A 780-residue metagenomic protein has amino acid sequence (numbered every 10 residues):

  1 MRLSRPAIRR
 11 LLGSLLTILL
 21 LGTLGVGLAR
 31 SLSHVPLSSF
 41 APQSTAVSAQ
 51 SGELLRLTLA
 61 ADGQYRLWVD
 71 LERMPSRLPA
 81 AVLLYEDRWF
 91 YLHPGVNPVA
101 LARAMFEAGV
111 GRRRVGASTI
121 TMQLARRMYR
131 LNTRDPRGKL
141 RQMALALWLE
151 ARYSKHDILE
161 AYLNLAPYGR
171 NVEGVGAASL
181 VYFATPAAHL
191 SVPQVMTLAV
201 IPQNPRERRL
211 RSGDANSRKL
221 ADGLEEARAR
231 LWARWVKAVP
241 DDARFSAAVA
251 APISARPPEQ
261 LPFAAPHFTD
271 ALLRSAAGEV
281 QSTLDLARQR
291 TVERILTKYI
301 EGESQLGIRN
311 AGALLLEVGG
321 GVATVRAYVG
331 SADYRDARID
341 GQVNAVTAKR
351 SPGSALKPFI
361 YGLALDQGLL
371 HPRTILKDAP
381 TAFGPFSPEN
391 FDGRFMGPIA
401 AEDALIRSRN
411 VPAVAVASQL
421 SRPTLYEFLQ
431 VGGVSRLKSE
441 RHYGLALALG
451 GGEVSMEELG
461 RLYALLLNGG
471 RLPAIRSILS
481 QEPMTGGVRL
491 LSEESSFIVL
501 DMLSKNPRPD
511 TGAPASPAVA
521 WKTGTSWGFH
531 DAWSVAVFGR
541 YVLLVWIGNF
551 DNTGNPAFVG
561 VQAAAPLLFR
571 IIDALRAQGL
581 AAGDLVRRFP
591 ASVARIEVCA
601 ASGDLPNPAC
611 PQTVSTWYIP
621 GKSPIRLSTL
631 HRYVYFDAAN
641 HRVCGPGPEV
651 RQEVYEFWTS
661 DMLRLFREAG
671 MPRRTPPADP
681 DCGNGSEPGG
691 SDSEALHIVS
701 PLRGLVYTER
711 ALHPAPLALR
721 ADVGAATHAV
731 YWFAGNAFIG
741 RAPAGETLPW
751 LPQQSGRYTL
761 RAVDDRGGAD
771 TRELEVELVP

Functional and structural regions predicted by a protein language model:
M1-Q50: N-terminal type II signal-anchor transmembrane helix that functions as the membrane-insertion/stop-transfer segment
A7, F245-L261, V519-P780: Soluble, non-transmembrane domains of envelope/secretory-pathway proteins that act on or interact with carbohydrate
G25-V26, R113, A117-R294, V329 (+4 more regions): Non-catalytic, structured segments within soluble enzyme domains
S44-L57, M74, L306-R338, G432 (+1 more regions): A short, well-structured edge-of-sheet supersecondary motif
A81-L83, D87, W235, V292 (+9 more regions): Active-site SXXK
Y91-A100, E173-G176, I339-Q342, L365-F383 (+3 more regions): Short, well-structured active-site flanking segments
E107-R134, L261-R274, L370-L425, N468 (+2 more regions): Conserved catalytic neighborhood of penicillin-recognizing serine enzymes
S282-Q305, A313-E317, Y328-S331, D336-A345 (+4 more regions): A penicillin-recognizing enzyme superfamily signal
